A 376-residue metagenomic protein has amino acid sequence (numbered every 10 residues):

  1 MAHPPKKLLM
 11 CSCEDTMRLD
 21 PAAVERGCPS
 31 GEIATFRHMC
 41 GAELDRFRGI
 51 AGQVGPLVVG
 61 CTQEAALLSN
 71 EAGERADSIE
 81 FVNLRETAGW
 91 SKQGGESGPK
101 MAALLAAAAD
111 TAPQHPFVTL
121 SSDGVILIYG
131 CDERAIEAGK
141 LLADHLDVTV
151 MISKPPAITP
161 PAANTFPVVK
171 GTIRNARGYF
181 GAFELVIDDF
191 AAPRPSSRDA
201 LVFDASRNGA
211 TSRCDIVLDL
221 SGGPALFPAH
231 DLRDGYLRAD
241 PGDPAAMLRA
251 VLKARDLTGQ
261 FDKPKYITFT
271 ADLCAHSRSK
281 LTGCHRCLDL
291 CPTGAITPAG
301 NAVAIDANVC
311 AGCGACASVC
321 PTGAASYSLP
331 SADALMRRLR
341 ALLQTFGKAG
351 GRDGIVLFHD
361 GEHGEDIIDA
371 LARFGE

Functional and structural regions predicted by a protein language model:
A2-G294, Q344-I367: Ferredoxin-type iron-sulfur electron-transfer modules and their immediate structural context
F81-N83, S331, E376: Secondary-structure junction/capping motif
A143-D147, T282-D306, A315-D333: Iron-sulfur cluster-binding cysteine motifs and their immediate structural context in ferredoxin-like electron-transfer
A271, A307-N308: Short, well-ordered coil/turn residues that connect adjacent beta-strands
Y327-G350: A contiguous, basic/glycine-rich beta-loop/short-helix subdomain that forms a polymer-engagement track
G364-E376: Non-catalytic interaction/regulatory modules that flank or connect domains
